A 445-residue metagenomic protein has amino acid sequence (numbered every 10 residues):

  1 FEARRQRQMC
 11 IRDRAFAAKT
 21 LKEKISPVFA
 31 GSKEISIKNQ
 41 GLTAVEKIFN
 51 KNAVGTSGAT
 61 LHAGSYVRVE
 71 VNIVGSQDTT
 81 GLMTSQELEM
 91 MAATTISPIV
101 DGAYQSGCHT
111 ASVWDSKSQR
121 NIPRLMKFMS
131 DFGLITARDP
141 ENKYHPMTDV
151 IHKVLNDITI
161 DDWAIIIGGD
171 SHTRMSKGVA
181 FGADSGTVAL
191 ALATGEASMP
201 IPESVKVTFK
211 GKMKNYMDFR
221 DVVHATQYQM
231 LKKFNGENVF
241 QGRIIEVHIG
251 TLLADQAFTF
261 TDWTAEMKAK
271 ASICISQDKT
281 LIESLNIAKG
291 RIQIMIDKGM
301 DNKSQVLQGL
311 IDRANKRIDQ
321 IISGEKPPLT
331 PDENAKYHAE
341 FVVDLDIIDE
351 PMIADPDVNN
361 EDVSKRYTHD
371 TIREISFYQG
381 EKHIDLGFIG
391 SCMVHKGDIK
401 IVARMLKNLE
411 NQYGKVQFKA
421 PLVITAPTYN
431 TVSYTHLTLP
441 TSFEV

Functional and structural regions predicted by a protein language model:
F1-R7, I11, H436-V445: Single conserved hydrophobic/aromatic residue that forms the stacking wall/gate of nucleotide- or nucleobase-binding
A15-A44, I311, R317-Q320: Flexible inter-domain linker/hinge segments
V28-P98, A254-F258: N-terminal amphipathic, basic-rich helices that act as targeting or association modules
G64-S198: Long, structured ligand/cofactor-binding scaffold of large enzymes
D101-T110, I275-S276, A420-T428: Short internal beta-strands
D149-I158, W163, K268-V416, T425-Y434: Accessory "access/gating" subregions that flank catalytic or transport cores
S171-E283, R291-Q293: Mobile "lid/hinge" segments at catalytic clefts and subdomain interfaces of large enzymes
